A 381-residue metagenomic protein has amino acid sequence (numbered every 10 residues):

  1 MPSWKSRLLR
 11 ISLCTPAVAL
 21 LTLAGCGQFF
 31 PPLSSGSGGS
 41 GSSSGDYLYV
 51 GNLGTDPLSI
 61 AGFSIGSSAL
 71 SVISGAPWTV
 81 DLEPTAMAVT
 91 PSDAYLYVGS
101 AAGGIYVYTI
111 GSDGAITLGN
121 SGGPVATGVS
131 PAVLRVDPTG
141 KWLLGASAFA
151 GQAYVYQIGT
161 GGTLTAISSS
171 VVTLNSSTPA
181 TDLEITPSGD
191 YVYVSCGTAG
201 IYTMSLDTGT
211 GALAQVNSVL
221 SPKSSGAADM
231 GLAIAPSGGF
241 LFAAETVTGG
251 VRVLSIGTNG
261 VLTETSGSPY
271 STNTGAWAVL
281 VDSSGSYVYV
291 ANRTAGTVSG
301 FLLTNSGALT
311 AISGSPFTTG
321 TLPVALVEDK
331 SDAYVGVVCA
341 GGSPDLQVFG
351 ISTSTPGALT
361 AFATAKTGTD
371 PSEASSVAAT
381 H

Functional and structural regions predicted by a protein language model:
P2-W4, C14, V18-V50: Bacterial Sec-dependent N-terminal signal peptides
S42-S44, V89-D93, V136-T139, P187-S188 (+4 more regions): Residue-level detector of Asp-centered blade-edge/turn motifs that repeat once per structural unit in beta-propeller
L48, L96, L143, V192 (+3 more regions): Hydrophobic beta-strand positions that form the internal "hydrophobic ladder" of WD40/Gbeta-like beta-propeller blades
L53-T55, S100-A101, A148, C196-G197 (+5 more regions): Short loop/turn segments immediately following the C-termini of beta-strands
G62-A69, Y108-A115, V155-T163, M204-A212 (+3 more regions): Short loop/turn segments immediately following beta-strands, especially the blade-tip and inter-blade linker loops
V72-T79, G119-A126, I167-L174, A214-K223 (+3 more regions): A short beta-strand motif characteristic of beta-propeller blades
M87, L134, L183, L232 (+3 more regions): Hydrophobic core register within WD40 beta-propeller blades
G341-H381: Blade-level signature of beta-propeller repeat domains, shared across WD40, Kelch, NHL, RCC1 and BNR/Asp-box propellers
